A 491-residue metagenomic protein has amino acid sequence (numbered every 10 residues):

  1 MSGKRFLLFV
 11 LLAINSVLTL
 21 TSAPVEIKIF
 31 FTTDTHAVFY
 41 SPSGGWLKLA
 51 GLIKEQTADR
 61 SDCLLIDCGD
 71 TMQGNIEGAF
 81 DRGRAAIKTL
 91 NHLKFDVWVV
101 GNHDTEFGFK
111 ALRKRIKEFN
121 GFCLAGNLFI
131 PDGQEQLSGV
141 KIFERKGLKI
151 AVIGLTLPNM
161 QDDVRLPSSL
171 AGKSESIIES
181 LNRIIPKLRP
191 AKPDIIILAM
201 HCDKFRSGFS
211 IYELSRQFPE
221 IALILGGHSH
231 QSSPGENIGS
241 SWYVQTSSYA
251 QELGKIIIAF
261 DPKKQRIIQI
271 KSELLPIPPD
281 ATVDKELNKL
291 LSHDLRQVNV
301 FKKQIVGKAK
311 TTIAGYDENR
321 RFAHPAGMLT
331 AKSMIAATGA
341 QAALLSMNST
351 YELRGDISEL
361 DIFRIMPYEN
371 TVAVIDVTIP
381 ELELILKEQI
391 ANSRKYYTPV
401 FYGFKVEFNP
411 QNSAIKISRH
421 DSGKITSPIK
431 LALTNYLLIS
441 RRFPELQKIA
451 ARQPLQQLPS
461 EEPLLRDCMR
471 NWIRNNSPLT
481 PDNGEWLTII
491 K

Functional and structural regions predicted by a protein language model:
M1-L7: Bacterial N-terminal signal peptides that target proteins for export
G3, I14, R470-R474: Generic cytosolic/nucleocytoplasmic N-terminal low-complexity/intrinsically disordered segments
L8-V17: Bacterial N-terminal signal peptides
S22-T282, E286-S292, R321-A336, V372 (+4 more regions): Acidic, metal/ion-coordinating pockets
V25, T32, V38-F39, S169 (+3 more regions): Catalytic centers of hydrolytic enzymes
